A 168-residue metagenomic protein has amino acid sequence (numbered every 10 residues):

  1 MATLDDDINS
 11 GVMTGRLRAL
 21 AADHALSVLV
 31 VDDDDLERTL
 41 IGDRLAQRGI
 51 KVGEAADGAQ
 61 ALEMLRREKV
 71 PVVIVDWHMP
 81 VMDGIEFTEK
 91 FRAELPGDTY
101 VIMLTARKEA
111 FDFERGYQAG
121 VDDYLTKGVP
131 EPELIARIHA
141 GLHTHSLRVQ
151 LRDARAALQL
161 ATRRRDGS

Functional and structural regions predicted by a protein language model:
M1-S27, D153-S168: Non-catalytic signal-transmission and effector/linker regions of two-component phosphorelay proteins
T39-D43, Q47: Charged docking surfaces used in two-component/phosphorelay signaling
E54-V72: Acidic, metal-coordinating helix/loop segments flanking the phosphotransfer/catalytic sites of two-component signaling
M79: Receiver (REC) domain active-site loop signature in two-component systems and cognate sites in sensor histidine kinases
G128-L142, S146: C-terminal output helix
